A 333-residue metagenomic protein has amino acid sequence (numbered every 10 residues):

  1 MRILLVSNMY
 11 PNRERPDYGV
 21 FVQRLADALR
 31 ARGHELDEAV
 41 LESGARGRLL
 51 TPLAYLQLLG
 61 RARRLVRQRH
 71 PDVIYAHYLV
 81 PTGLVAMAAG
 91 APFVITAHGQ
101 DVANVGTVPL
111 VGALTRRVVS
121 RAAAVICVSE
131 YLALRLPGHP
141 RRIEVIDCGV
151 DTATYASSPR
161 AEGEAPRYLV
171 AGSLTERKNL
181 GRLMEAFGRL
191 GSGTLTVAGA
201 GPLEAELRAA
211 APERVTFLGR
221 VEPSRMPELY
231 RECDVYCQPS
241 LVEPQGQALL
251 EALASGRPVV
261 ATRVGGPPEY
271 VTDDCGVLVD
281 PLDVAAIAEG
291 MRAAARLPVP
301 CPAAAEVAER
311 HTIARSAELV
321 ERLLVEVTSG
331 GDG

Functional and structural regions predicted by a protein language model:
L4, A161-L190, T196: Conserved donor-binding/catalytic core segment of Leloir-type glycosyltransferases
V119, R220-V221, E228-C233: Short alpha-helical donor nucleotide-sugar binding micro-motif in glycosyltransferases
Y131, G149: Carbohydrate-associated surface elements
A205-S224: Nucleotide-activated donor-binding/catalytic signature segment of Leloir-type glycosyltransferases, i.e., the conserved
L241: Aromatic "clamp/platform" in nucleotide-sugar-dependent glycosyltransferases that forms part of the donor/acceptor
P258-A261: Short hydrophobic beta-strand element within catalytic cores of glycosyltransferases and related nucleotide-activated
D273, V277-V284, A293-P298: Conserved acidic donor-binding segment of nucleotide-sugar-dependent glycosyltransferases
P298-V325: A charged, aromatic-enriched C-terminal amphipathic alpha-helix characteristic of glycosyltransferases across folds
